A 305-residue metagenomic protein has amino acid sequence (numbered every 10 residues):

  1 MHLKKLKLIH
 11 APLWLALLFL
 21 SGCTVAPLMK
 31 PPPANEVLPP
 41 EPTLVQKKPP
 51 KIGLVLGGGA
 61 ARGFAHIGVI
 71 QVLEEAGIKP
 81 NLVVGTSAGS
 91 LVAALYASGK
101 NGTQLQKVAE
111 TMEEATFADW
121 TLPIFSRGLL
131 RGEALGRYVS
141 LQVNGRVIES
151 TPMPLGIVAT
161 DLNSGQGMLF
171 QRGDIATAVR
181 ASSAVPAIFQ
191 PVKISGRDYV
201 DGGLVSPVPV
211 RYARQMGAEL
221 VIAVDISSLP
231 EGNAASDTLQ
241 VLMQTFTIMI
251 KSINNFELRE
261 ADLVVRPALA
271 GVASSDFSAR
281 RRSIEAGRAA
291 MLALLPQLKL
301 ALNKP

Functional and structural regions predicted by a protein language model:
M1-K7: Positively charged n-region of N-terminal signal peptides that target proteins for export
H2, C23-V83, L95-P305: Patatin-like phospholipase
A11-G22: Bacterial N-terminal signal peptides
G85, G89: Gly/Ala-rich beta-loop-alpha elbow adjacent to hydrolase catalytic centers
